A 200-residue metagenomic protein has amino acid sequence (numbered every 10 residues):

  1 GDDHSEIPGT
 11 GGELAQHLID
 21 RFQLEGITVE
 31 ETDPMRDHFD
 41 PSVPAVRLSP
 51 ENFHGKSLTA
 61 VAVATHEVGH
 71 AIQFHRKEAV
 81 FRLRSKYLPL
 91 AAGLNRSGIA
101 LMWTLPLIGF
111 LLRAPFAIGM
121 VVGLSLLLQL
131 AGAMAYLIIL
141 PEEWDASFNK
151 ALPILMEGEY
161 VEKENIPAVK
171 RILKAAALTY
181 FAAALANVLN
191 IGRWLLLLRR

Functional and structural regions predicted by a protein language model:
G1-L94, M134-R200: Polar-ligand-bearing catalytic/cofactor-coordination segments of membrane-embedded or membrane-tethered inner-membrane
Y87-R113, G158: Post-HExxH zinc-binding segment in Zn-dependent metallohydrolases
I99, G123-L126, A177: Residues within membrane-spanning alpha-helices of integral membrane proteins, especially the hydrophobic core/packing
A114-L127: Hydrophobic alpha-helical transmembrane segments
L124-Y136: Single-pass alpha-helical transmembrane signal-anchor segments
